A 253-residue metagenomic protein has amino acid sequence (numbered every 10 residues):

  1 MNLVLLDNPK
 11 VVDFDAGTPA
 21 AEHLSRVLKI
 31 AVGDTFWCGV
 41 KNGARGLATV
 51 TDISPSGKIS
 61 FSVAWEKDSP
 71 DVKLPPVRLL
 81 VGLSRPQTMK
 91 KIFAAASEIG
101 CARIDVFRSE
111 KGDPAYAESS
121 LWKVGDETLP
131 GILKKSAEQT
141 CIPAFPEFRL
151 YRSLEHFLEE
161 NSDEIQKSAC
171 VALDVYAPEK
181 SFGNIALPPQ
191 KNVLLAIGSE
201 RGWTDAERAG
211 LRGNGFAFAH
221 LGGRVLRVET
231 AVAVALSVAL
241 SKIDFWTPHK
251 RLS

Functional and structural regions predicted by a protein language model:
M1-D68: N-terminal positively charged helical leader segments and presequences
F14-A16, K73-R78, K191-L194, G213-L221: Glycine/charged-rich beta-loop-alpha catalytic/anionic-binding loops adjacent to active sites
P70-V171: RNA substrate-binding interface of SAM-dependent RNA methyltransferases
D174-P189, L194: Strongly charged, low-complexity linkers/loops
Y176-K180, E200-T204, V225-L226: Short Gly/Pro-enriched loop/turn and capping motifs at secondary-structure junctions
Q190-G210: A C-terminal functional module that forms or caps the active site or interfaces directly with catalytic machinery
D205-S253: Structured adenosyl-cofactor binding patch, chiefly the S-adenosyl-L-methionine
